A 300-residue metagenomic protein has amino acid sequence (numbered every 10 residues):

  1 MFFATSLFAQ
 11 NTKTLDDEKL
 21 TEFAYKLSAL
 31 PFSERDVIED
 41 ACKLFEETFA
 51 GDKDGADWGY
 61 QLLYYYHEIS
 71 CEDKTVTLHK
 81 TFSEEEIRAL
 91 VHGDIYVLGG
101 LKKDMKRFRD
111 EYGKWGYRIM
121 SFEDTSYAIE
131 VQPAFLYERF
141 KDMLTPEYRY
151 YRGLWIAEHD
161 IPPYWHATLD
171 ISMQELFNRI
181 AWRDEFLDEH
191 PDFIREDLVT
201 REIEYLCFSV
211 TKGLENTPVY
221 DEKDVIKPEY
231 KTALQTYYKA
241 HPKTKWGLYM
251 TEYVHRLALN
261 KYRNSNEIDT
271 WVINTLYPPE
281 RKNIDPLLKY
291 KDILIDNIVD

Functional and structural regions predicted by a protein language model:
L7-A9: Boundary at the C-terminal end of the N-terminal hydrophobic targeting segment
N11-S121: N-terminal Sec/ER secretory leader and immediately downstream segment of secreted/extracellular precursors
E34-I38, Q174-A181, D224-P228: Helix-turn-helix repeat elements of alpha-solenoid scaffolds
D52, E138-P146, F186-D197, Y237-L248: Short solvent-exposed coil/turn linkers within tandem alpha-helical repeat scaffolds
T77, T81-Y96, L101-D104, R109 (+4 more regions): Short coil/linker segments at helix-helix boundaries
F208-S209, Y220-D300: A cross-kingdom marker for long, charged
